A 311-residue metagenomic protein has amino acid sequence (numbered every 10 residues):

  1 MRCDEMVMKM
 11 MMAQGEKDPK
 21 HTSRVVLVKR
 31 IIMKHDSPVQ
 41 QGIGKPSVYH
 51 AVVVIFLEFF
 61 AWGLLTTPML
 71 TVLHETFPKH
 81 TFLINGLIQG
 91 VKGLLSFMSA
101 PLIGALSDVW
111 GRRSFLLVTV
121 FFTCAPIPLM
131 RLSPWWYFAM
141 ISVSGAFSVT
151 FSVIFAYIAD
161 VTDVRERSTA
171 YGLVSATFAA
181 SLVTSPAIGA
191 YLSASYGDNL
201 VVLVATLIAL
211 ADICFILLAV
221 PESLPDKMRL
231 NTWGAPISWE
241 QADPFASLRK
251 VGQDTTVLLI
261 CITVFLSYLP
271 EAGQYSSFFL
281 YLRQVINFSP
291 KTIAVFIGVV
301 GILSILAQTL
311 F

Functional and structural regions predicted by a protein language model:
S23, L27-K45, S223-C261, V285: Juxtamembrane intracellular "pre-TM" segments in multi-pass secondary transporters
G42-E75, Q253-Q274: Pair of pore-lining "gating" transmembrane helices in MFS-fold secondary transporters
F56, P126, W136-V149: Hydrophobic core of transmembrane alpha-helices in multi-pass small-molecule transporters, especially MFS/SLC-type
P68-F82, S276-I293: Short amphipathic helix-loop junctions that connect adjacent transmembrane helices in Major Facilitator Superfamily/SLC
M69, V149-T162: Intracellular juxtamembrane helix-capping segments at the cytosolic ends of symmetry-related transmembrane helices
G93-P101, L182-V183, G301-I305, T309: Residue-level signature of mid-helix packing/kink "hotspots" within the transmembrane helices of 12-pass Major
M98-M130: Conserved MFS/SLC helix-loop-helix module at the cytosolic interface between two early adjacent transmembrane helices
S168-G189, S193: Glycine-rich segments within core transmembrane alpha-helices of 12-TM secondary carriers
